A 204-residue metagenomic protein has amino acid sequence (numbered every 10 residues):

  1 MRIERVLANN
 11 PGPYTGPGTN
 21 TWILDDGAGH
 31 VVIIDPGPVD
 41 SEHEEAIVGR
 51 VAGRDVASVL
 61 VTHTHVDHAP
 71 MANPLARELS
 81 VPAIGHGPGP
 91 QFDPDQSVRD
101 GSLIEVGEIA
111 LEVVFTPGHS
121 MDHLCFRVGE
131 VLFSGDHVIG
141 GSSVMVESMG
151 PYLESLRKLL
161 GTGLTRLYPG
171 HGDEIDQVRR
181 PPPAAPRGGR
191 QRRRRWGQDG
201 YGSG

Functional and structural regions predicted by a protein language model:
M1-A52, C125-H137: Conserved beta-strand hairpin/beta-sheet module of binuclear metal-dependent hydrolase folds, prominently
R2, Q91-P94, H119: Glycine/proline-rich low-complexity segments that form flexible loops, beta-turns, and polyproline
L7-N9, L60, G87, P117 (+1 more regions): Residues at the C-termini of beta-strands that transition into short coil/loop
N10, P94, D100, G140 (+1 more regions): Glycine-rich, flexible loop/turn motifs
T15-P17, P38-E112: Active-site HxH/HxHxD metal-binding segment of metal-dependent hydrolases
W22, G49-V51, A76-E78, G150-P151 (+1 more regions): Glycine-rich, phosphate-binding/catalytic loops in enzymes
V31-I33, P38-D40, A110-F115, S120-R195: Metallo-beta-lactamase
R195-G204: Short acidic, hydrophobic short linear motifs in intrinsically disordered regions
